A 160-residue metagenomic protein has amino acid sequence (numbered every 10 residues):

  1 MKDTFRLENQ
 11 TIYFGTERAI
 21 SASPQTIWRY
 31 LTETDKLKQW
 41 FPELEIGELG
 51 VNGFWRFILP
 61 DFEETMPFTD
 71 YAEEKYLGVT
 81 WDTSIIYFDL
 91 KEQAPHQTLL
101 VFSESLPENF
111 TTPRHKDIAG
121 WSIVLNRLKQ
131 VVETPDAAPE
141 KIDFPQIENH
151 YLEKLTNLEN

Functional and structural regions predicted by a protein language model:
M1-E43: Hydrophobic ligand-binding cavity/cleft-lining segments
D3-L7, S105-N160: Terminal "cap-and-tail" regions of soluble proteins that handle hydrophobic small molecules
I27, L37, F68, L100 (+2 more regions): Hydrophobic pocket/interface hotspot
T32-Q39, I85, I118-I123, K129: K/E-rich alpha-helical interaction surfaces of small helical-bundle regulatory domains
I46, R56-E108: Hydrophobic-ligand binding "helix-grip"
G50-F54: Short coil-to-beta transition motif at edge beta-strands of beta-rich domains
